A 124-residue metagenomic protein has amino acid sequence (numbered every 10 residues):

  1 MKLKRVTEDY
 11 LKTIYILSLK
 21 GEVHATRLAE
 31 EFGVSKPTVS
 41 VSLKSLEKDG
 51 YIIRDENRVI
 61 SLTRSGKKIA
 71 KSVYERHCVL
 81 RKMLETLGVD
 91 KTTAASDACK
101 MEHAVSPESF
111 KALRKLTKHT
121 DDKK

Functional and structural regions predicted by a protein language model:
K2-V34: N-terminal helix-turn-helix DNA-binding core of bacterial DNA-binding proteins
E30, E47-K48: Alpha-helical residues within the helix-turn-helix
P37, T92: Key DNA-contact positions within bacterial/archaeal DNA-binding proteins
R58-R76: Basic, amphipathic "hinge/linker" alpha-helix immediately C-terminal to the N-terminal HTH DNA-binding motif
S96-K124: C-terminal regulatory/oligomerization modules of transcriptional regulators
